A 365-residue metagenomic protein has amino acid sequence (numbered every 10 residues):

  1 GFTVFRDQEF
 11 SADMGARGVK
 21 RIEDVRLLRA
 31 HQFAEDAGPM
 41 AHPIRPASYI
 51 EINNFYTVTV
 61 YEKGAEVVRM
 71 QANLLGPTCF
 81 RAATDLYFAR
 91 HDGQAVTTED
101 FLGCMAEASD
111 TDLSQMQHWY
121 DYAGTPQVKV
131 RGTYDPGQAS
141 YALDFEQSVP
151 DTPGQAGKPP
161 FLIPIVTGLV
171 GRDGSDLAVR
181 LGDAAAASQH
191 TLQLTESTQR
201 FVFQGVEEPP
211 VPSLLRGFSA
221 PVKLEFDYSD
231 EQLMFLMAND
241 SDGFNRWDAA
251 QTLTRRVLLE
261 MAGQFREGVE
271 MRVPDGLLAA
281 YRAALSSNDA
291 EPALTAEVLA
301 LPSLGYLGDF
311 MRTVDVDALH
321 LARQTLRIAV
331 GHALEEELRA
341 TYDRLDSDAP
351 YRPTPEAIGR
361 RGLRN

Functional and structural regions predicted by a protein language model:
G1-G137, A142-L143: Hydrophobic alpha-helical and helix-loop surface patches within well-folded domains that function as non-catalytic
A16, D112-Y122, S188-Q189, K223-F226 (+1 more regions): Short, charged, low-hydrophobicity "junction" segments
R29-A30, T57, Q204-N365: Long, ordered, helix-rich scaffold segments
M40, I163-I165, L277: Residues that flank catalytic or metal-binding motifs in active/ligand-binding sites
F55-A89, G124-Q127, R131-T152, A156-P159 (+4 more regions): Long hydrophobic segments that form regular secondary structure
T98-Q115, W119-S148, K158, T254-L259 (+1 more regions): His/Asp/Glu-rich metal/cofactor-coordinating catalytic motifs and the adjacent surface-exposed loops that frame enzyme
D112-Q115, T125-L214, L259, L307-G308 (+3 more regions): Beta-strand-rich binding/interaction modules
